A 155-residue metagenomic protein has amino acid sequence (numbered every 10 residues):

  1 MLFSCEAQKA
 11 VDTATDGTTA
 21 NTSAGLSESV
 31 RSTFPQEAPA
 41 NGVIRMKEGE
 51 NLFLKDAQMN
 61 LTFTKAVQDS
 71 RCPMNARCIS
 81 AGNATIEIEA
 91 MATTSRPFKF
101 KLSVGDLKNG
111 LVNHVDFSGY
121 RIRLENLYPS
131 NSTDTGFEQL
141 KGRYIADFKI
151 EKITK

Functional and structural regions predicted by a protein language model:
L2-S4: C-terminal motif of bacterial Sec signal peptides marking the signal peptidase cleavage site
E6-Q8: Bacterial signal peptide processing site
T15-P39: Post-signal peptide N-terminal segment of mature Sec-exported envelope proteins
E37-A57: Transition segment at domain starts
L52-Q58, R71-A81, D134-K141: Short, solvent-exposed beta-strand/turn "edge" segments of beta-rich domains on protein surfaces
A57-M59, G82-I86, S118-Y120, Y144-A146: Envelope-exposed proteins and targeting segments
N60-T62, A66-K108, N113: Mature extracytoplasmic domains of secretory-pathway proteins
Y120-K155: C-terminal partner/receptor-binding element of secreted or periplasmic proteins
